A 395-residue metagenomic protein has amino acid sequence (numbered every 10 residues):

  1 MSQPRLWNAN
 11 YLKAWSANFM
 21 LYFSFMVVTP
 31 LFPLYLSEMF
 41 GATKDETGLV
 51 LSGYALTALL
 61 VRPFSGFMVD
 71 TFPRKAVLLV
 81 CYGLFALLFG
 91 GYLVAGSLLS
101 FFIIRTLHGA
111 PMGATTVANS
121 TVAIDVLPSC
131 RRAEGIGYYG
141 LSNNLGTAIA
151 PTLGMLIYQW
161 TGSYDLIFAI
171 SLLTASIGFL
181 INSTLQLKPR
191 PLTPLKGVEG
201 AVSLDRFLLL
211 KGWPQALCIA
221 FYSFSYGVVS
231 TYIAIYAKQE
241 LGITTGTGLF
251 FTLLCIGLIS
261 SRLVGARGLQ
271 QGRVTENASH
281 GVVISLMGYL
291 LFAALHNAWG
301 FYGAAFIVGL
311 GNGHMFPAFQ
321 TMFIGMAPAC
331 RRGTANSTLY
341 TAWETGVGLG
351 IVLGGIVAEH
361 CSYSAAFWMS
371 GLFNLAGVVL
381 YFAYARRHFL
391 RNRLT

Functional and structural regions predicted by a protein language model:
M1-N8, K188-A216: Juxtamembrane intracellular "pre-TM" segments in multi-pass secondary transporters
W7-V50, P214, S223-Y236, E240: Helix-loop boundary and gating motifs at the non-cytosolic
A55-P63, T147-A148, C255-L263, V347-G348: Residue-level signature of mid-helix packing/kink "hotspots" within the transmembrane helices of 12-pass Major
V61-P73, S261-R273: Helix-to-loop junctions at the C-terminal end of transmembrane segments in multipass secondary transporters
A76-G90, E276-L290: Structural signature of the two symmetry-related core transmembrane helices
L99-L107, G288, W299-I307: Paired small-residue
T106-S142: Cytoplasmic helix-loop-helix junction between adjacent transmembrane helices in 12-TM secondary transporters
L172-T193, L380-A385: C-terminal membrane-cytosol helix-exit motif in multi-pass small-molecule transporters
